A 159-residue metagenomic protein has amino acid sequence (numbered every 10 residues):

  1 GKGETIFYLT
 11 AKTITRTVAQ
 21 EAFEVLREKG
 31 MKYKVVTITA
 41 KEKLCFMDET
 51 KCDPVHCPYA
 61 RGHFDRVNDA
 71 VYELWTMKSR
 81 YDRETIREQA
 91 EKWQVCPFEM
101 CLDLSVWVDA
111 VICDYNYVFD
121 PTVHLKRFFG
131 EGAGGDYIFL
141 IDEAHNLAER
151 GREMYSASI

Functional and structural regions predicted by a protein language model:
G1: Walker A/P-loop
E4-V111, N116-F119: A substrate-engagement module of RecA-like helicase motors
T17-V18, F46-D48, D120-T122, F128 (+2 more regions): Short helix/loop capping segments that flank catalytic or ligand/cofactor-binding pockets
F23-L26, C52-D53, L125-G130, M154-S158: Short secondary-structure boundary/capping segments
E99-D109, V123-Y137: Short basic/glycine-enriched coil/helix segment immediately N-terminal to the Walker B
V111, N116-Y117, A133-S158: SF2 helicase catalytic motif II
